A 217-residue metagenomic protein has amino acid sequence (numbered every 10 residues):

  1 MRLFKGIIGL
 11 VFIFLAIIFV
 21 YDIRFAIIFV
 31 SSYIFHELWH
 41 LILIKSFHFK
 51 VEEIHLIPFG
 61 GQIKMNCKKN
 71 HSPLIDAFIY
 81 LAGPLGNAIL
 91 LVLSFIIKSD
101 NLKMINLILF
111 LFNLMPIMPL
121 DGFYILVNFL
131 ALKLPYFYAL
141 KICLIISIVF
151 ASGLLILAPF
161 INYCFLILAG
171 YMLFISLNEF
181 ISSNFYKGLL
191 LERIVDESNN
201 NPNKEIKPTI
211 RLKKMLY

Functional and structural regions predicted by a protein language model:
M1-Y217: Hydrophobic transmembrane alpha-helices and their immediate loop junctions in multi-pass integral membrane proteins
